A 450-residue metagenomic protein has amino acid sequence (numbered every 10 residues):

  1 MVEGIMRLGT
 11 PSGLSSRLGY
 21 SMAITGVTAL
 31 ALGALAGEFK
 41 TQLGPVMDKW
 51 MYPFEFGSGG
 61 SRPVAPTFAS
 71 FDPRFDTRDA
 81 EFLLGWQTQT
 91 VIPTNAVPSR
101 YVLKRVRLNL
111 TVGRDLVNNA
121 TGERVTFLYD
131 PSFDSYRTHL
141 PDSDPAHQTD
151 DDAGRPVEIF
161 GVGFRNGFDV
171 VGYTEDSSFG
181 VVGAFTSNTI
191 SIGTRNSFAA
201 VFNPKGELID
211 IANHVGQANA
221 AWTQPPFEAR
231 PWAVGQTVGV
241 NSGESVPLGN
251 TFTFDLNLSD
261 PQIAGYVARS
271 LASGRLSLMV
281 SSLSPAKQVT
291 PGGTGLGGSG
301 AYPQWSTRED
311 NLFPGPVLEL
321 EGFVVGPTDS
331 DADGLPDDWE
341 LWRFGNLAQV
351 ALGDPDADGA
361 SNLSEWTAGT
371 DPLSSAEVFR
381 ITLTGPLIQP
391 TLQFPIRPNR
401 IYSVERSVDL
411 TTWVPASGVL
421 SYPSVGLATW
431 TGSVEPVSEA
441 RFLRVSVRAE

Functional and structural regions predicted by a protein language model:
G4-T25: Bacterial N-terminal signal peptides that target proteins for export
A31-P53, F323-G345: Boundary/junction segments of secreted and surface-exposed precursor proteins
G37-E38, P45-R124, L128: A short beta-strand-loop element at or near the start of a globular domain
K40-P45, A221-G326: Proprotein-processing/basic-patch segments
F82-L84, F252-F254, A428-G432: Short strand-edge motifs at loop-to-beta-strand transitions and within beta-strands of extracellular beta-rich domains
W86, V106-L108, F254-L256, L318 (+4 more regions): Residue-level detector of buried hydrophobic side-chain packing in well-ordered secondary-structure elements
L116-N257: Beta-strand-rich interaction/scaffold domains
G326-E450: Short, composition-biased motifs enriched in small/polar/acidic residues
